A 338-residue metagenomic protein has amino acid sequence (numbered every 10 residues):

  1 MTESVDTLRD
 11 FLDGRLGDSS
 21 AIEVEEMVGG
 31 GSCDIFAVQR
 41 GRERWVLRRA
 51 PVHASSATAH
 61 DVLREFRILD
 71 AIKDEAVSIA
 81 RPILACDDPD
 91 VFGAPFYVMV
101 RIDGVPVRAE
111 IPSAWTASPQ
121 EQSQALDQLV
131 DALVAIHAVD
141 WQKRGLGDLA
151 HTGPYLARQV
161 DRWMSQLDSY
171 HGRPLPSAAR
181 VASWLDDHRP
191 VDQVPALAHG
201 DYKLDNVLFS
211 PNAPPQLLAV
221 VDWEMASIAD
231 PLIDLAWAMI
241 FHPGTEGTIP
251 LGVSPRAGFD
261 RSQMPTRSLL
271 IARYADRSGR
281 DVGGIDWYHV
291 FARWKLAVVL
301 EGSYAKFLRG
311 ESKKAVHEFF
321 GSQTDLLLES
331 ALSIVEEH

Functional and structural regions predicted by a protein language model:
M1-D18: Juxta-kinase regulatory segment immediately upstream of eukaryotic protein kinase catalytic domains
E23-R180, W184-L197, A213-P215: ATP-binding pocket architecture of kinase catalytic cores
A150-H151, R280-A292: All-alpha amphipathic helical-bundle segments outside canonical DNA-binding/catalytic cores that form hydrophobic
L197-H199, L204: Catalytic-loop of the protein kinase fold
V221-A226: Activation of the activation-loop gatekeeper triad in protein kinase-fold domains
I233-S278, A292-R309: Active-site activation/catalytic loop segments of kinase-like enzymes and analogous catalytic loops in related
R280-G284, L296-H338: Helical subdomain adjoining the active site within ATP-dependent kinase catalytic cores
